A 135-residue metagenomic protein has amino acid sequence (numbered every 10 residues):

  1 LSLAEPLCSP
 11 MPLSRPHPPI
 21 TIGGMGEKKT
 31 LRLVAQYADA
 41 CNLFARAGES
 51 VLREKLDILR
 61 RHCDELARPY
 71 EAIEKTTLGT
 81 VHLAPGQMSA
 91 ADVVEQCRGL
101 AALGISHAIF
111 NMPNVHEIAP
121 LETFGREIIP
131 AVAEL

Functional and structural regions predicted by a protein language model:
L1-L135: Active-site-adjacent structural elements that line small-molecule/cofactor binding pockets in enzymes
